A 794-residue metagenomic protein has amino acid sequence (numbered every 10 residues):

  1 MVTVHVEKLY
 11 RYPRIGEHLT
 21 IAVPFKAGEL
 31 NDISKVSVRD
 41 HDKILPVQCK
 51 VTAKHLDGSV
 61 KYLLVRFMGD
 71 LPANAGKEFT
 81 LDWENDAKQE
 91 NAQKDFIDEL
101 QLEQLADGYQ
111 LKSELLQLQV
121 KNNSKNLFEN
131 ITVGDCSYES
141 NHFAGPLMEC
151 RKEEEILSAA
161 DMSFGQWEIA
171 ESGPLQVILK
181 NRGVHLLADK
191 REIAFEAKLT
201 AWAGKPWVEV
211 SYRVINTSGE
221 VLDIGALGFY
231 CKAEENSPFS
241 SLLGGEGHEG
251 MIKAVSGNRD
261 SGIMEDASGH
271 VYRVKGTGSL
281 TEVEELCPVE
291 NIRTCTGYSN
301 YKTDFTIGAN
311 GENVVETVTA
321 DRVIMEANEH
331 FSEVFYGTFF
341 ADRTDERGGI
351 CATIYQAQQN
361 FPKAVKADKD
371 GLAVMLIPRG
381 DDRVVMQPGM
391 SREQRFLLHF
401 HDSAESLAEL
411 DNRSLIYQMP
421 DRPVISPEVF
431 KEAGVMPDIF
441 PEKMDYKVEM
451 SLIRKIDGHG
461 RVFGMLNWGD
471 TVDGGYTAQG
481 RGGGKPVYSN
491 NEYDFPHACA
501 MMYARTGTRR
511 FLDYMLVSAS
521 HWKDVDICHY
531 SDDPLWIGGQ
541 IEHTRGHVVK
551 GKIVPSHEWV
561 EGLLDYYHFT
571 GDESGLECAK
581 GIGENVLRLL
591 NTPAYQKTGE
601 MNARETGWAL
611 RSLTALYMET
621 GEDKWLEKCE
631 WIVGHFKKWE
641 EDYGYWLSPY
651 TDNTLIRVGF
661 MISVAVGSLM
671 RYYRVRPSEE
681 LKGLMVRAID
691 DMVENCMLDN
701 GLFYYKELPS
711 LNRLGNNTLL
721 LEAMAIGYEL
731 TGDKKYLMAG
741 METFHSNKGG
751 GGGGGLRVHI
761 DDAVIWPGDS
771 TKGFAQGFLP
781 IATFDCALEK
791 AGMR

Functional and structural regions predicted by a protein language model:
E7-S34, I224-K232: Surface-exposed beta-strand/loop patches in extracellular or lumenal glycoproteins
I33, S37-L63, A367-L376: Solvent-exposed beta-strand/loop surfaces of large extracellular or lumenal domains
Q93-K125, A144, G245-E265, G269-H270 (+1 more regions): An acidic-aromatic substrate-binding cleft motif
D107-R422, N467-V472, N490, H521 (+2 more regions): Beta-strand/loop-rich accessory regions of lumenal/periplasmic or secreted enzymes, predominantly carbohydrate-active
R213-T217, L397-H399, D494-R510, K550 (+5 more regions): Well-ordered alpha-helical scaffold segments within catalytic/enzyme domains
G380-V385, Q479-E492, E542-H557, L590-G607 (+7 more regions): Solvent-exposed loop and edge beta-strand segments that line ligand/cofactor-binding and catalytic clefts
E405-K431, K443, K447, W631 (+3 more regions): Terminal, non-catalytic domain-edge segments
V424, S451-N467, Y514-Y530, E573-A594 (+3 more regions): Long, well-ordered core segments of solenoidal/helical folds
